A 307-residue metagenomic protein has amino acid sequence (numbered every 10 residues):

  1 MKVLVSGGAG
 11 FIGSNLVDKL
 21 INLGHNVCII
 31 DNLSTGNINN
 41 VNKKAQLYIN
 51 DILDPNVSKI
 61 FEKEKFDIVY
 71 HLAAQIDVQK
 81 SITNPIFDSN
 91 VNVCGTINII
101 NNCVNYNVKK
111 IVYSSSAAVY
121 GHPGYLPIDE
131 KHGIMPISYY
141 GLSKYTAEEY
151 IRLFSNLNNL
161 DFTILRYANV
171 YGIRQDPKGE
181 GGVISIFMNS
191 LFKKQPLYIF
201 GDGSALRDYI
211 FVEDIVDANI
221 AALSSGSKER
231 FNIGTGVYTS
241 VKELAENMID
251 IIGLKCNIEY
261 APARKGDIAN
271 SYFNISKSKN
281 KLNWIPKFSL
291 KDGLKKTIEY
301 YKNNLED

Functional and structural regions predicted by a protein language model:
M1-V170, K296, N304: N-terminal Rossmann-like NAD(P)+-binding domain of SDR-like oxidoreductases, especially those catalyzing
G36-I38, G121-H122, R174, V241 (+1 more regions): A short beta-to-alpha transition loop/helix N-cap that caps and shapes the active-site region
S89-N92, Y140, M188, G234 (+1 more regions): Amphipathic, non-transmembrane alpha-helical scaffold segments
K144, R166, R174, S204-R207 (+1 more regions): Short, cationic motifs built from Arg/Lys/His that form the positively charged side of catalytic pockets
T146, Y150, F154, F187 (+2 more regions): Hydrophobic alpha-helix immediately C-terminal to the catalytic Tyr-X-X-X-Lys motif of short-chain
G182-V183: Conserved catalytic loops of nucleotide-sugar-dependent glycosyltransferases that act on lipid-linked
N189-D307: C-terminal substrate-binding subdomain of Rossmann-fold SDR/epimerase-dehydratase oxidoreductases
